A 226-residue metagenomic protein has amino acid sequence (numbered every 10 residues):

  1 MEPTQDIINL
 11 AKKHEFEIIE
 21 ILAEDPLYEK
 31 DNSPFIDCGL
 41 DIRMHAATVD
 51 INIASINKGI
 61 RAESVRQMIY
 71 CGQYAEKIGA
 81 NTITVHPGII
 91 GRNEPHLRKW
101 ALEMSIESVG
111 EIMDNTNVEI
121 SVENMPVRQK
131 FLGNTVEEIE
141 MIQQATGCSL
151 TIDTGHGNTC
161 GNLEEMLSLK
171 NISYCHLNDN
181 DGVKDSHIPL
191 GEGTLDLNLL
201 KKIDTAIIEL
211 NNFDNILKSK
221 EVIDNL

Functional and structural regions predicted by a protein language model:
M1-D6, I18-S33, N52-A54, G91-N93 (+4 more regions): Acidic-and-aromatic substrate-binding clefts and catalytic sites of carbohydrate-active enzymes
M1-Y70, S149: N-terminal pre-domain/capping segments
L10, E76-N81, G133-V136, E140 (+2 more regions): Histidine-acidic metal/acid-base catalytic patches
I19-I21, I42-A46, I83-V85, I120-V122 (+3 more regions): Hydrophobic faces of well-ordered beta-strands that scaffold small-molecule active sites in alpha/beta enzyme cores
D25-G39, Q67-G79, G110-E111, G161-K170: Short amphipathic alpha-helices and their capping/turn segments at secondary-structure boundaries
I36-D50, S105-N117, E140-T146, L195-I203: Alpha-helix-loop-beta-strand connector modules within alpha/beta enzyme cores
A47-V49, G88, N180: Short connector loops/turns at beta-strand edges and beta->alpha or beta->beta junctions
S55-S149: Active-site acidic/histidine proton-transfer and metal-coordination neighborhood in alpha/beta enzyme cores
